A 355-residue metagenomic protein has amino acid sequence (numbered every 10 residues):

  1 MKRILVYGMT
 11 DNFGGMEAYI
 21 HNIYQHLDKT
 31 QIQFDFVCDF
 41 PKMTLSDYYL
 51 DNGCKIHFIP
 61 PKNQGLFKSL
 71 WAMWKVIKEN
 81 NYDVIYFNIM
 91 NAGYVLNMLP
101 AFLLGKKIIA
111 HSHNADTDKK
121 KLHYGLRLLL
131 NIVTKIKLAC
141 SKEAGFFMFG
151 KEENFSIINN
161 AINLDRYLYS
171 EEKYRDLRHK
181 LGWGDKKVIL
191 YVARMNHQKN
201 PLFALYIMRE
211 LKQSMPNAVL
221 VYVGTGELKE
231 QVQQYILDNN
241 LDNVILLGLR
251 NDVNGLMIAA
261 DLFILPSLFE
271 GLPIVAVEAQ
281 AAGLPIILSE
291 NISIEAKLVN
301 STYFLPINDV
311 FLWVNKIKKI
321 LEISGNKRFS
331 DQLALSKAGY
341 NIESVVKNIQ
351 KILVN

Functional and structural regions predicted by a protein language model:
G14-N22, K187-E210, E227-E230: A conserved mid-protein helix/loop that constitutes part of the nucleotide-sugar donor-binding site
V37-C38, A276, P285-S289: Short hydrophobic beta-strand element within catalytic cores of glycosyltransferases and related nucleotide-activated
F87-Y94, S112: Short His-centered aromatic/hydrophobic patch
E143, A161: Carbohydrate-associated surface elements
L168-W183, S324: A short helix/loop element that forms part of the nucleotide-sugar donor recognition site in Leloir-type
V232-G248: Nucleotide-activated donor-binding/catalytic signature segment of Leloir-type glycosyltransferases, i.e., the conserved
L249, L268: Aromatic "clamp/platform" in nucleotide-sugar-dependent glycosyltransferases that forms part of the donor/acceptor
E295-I323: Change "using UDP/GDP/dTDP sugars" to "using nucleotide sugars
